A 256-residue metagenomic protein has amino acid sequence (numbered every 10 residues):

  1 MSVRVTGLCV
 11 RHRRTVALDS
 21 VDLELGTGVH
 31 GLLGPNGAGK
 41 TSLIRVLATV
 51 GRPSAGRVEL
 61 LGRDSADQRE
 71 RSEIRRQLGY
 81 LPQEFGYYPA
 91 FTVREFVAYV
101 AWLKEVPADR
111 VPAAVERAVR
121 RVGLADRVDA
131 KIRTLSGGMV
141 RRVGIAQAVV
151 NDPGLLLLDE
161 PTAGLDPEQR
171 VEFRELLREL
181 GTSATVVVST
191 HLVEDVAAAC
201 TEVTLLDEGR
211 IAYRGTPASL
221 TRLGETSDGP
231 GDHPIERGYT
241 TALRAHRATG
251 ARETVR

Functional and structural regions predicted by a protein language model:
V3, A17-S20, R75: Conserved structural motif at the start of ABC-family nucleotide-binding domains
A48: Helix-to-loop junction immediately C-terminal to a conserved catalytic motif
A55-D67, E73-I74, G215: Conserved ABC transporter NBD signature motif
A98, W102, D109-R127: Conserved ABC ATPase "signature" region
K131-G138: Conserved ABC ATPase signature
L156-E160: Catalytic Walker B motif of ABC-type/P-loop ATPase nucleotide-binding domains
